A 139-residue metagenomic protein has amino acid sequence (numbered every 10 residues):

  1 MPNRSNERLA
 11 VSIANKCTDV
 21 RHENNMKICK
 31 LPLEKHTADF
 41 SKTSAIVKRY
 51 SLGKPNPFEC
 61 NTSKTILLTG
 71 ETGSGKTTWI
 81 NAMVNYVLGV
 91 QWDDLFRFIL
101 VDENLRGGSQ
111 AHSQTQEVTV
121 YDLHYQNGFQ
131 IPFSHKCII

Functional and structural regions predicted by a protein language model:
M1-E71, W92-G128: Short, flexible boundary segments at extreme N-termini or domain junctions of P-loop NTPases and their
I66-G70, Y86, I139: Short, structured motif recognition centered on aromatic/hydrophobic residues
G75: Conserved glycine(s) of the Walker
T78-G89: A conserved segment at the C-terminal end of the G1
Q130-I139: Switch II (G3) loop of P-loop NTPases
